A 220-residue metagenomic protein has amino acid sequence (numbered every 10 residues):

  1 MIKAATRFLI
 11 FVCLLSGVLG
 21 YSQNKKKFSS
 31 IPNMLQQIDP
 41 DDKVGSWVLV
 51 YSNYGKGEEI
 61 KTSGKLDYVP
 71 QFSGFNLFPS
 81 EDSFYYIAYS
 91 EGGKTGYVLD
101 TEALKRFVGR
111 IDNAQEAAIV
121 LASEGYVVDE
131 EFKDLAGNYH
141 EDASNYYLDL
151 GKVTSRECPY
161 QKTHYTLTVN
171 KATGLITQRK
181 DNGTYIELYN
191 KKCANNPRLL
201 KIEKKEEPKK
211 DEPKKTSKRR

Functional and structural regions predicted by a protein language model:
M1-N24: Bacterial Sec-dependent N-terminal signal peptides
N24-E130: Extended, low-hydrophobicity segments enriched in charged/polar residues
E116-Y165: Acidic, glycine-rich flexible loop segments
Y160-R179: A short, surface-exposed beta-strand/turn
R179-C193: Short, solvent-exposed aromatic-acidic interface loops
L200-K204: Extracellular/mature segments of secreted proteins
K209-R220: Long, low-complexity, intrinsically disordered segments
